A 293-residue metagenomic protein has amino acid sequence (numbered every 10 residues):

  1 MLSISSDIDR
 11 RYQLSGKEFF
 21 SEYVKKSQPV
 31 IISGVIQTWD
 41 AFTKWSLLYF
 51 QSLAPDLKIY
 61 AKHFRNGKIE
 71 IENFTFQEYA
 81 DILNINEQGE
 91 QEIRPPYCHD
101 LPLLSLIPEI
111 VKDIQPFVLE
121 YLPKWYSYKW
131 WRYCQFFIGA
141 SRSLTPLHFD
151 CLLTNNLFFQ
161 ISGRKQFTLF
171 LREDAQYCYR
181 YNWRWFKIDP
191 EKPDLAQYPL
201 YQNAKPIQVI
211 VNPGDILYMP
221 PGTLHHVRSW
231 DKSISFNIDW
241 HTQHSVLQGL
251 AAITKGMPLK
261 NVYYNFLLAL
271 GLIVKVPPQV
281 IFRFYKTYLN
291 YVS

Functional and structural regions predicted by a protein language model:
M1-I216, L224-S293: N-terminal accessory scaffold of Fe(II)-dependent oxygenases
